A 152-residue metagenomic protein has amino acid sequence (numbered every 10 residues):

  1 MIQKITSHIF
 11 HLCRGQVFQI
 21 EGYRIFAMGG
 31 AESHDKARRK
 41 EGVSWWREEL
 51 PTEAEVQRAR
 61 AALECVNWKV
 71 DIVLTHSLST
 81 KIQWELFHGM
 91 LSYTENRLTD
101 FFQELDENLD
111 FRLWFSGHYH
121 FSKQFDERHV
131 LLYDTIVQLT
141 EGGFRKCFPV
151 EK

Functional and structural regions predicted by a protein language model:
Q3, R14-E21, Q124-D126: Short acidic-hydrophobic surface loop/beta-edge motif
K4-I9, C65-D71, E104-L113: A structural motif corresponding to the C-terminal end of an alpha-helix and its immediate exit/capping segment
S7, I20-N96: Active-site-proximal loop/helix segment associated with metal-binding centers of metalloenzymes
H8-C13, L131-L132: A conserved beta-strand/loop element that lines the FAD pocket in flavoprotein oxidoreductases
L12-C13, Q57-A62, T99-Q103: A generic local structural motif
G15-Q16, G29-E32, S77-L78, G117-Y119 (+1 more regions): Active-site metal-binding loops of divalent metal-dependent hydrolases
T80-E151: Conserved beta-sheet core of the metallophosphoesterase superfamily
